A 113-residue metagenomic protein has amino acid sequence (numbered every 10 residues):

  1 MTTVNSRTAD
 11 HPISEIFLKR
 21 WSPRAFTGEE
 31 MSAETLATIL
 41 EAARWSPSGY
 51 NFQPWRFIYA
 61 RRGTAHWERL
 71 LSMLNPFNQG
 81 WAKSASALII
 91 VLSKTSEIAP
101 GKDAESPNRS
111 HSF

Functional and structural regions predicted by a protein language model:
M1-F113: Acidic, surface-exposed loops and disordered segments
